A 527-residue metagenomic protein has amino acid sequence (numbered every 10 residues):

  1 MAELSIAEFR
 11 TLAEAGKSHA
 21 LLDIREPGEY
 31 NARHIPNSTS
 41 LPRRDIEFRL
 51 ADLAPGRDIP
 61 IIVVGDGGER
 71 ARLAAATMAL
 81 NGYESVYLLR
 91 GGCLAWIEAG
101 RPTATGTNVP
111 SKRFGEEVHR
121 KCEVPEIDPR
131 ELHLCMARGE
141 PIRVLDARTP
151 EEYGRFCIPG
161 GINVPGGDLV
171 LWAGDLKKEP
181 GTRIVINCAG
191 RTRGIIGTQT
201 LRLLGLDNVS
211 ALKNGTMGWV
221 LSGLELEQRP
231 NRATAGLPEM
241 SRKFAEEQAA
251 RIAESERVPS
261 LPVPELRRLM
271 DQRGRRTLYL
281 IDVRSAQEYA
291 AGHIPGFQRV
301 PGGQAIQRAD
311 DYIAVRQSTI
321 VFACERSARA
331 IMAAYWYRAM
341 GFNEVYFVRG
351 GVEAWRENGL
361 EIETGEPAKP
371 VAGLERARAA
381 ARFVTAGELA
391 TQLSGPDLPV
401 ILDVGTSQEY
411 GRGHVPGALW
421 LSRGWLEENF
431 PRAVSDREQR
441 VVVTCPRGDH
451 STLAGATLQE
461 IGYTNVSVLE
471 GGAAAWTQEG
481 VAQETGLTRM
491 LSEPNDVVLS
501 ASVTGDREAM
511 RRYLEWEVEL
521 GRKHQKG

Functional and structural regions predicted by a protein language model:
M1-A20, I24-R143, A147-Y279, V283-V400 (+1 more regions): Rhodanese-like catalytic fold shared by cysteine-dependent sulfurtransferases and DSP/PTP-type phosphatases
